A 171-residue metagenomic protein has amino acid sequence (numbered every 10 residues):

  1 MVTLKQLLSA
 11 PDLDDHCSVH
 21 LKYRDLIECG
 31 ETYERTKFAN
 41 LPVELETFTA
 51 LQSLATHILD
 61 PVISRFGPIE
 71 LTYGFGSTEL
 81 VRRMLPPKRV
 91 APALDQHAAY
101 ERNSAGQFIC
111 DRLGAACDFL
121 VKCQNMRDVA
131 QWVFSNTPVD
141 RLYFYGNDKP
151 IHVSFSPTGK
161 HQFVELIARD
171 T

Functional and structural regions predicted by a protein language model:
M1-R65, S156-T171: Extracytoplasmic cell-surface/polysaccharide-interacting catalytic and binding patches
K5, R102-T171: Catalytic cores and adjacent binding grooves of peptidoglycan-active enzymes
K22, T32, A99, L142-F144: Intrinsically disordered, low-complexity N-terminal regions enriched in serine/proline/glycine with scattered basic
P42-E44, R89-A93, C123-D128: N-terminal start-of-chain detector that recognizes signal peptides and the immediate post-cleavage beginning
L59-P92: Extended, low-complexity, intrinsically disordered C-terminal regulatory tails of eukaryotic serine/threonine kinases
E79-L113: Short, surface-exposed glycine/acidic/tryptophan-bearing loops
